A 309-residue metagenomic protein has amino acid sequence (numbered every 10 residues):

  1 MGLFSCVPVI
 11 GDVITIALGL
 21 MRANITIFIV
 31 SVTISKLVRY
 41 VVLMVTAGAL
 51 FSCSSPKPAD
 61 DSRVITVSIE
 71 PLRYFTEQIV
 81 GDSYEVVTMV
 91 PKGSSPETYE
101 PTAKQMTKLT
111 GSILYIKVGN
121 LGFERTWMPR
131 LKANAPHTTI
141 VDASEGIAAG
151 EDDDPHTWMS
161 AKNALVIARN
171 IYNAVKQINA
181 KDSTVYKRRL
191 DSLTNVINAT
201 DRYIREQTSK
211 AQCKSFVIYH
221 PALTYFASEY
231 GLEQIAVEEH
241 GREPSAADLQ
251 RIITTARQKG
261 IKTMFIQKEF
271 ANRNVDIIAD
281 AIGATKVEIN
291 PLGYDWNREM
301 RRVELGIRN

Functional and structural regions predicted by a protein language model:
M1-G48: Hydrophobic alpha-helical membrane segments of integral membrane proteins
C53-N309: Extracytoplasmic metal-acquisition and chelation regions
